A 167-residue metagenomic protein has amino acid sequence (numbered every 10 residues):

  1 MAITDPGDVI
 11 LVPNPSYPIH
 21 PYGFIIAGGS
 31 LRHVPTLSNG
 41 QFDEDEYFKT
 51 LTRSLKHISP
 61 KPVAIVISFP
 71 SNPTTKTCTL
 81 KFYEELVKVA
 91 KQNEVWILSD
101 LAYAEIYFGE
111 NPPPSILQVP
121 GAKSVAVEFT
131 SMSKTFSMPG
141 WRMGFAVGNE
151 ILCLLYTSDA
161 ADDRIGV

Functional and structural regions predicted by a protein language model:
M1-V9: Phosphate-binding glycine-rich loop
V12, H33, L98-S99: Hydrophobic residues in well-ordered beta-strands that form the structural core
I26-R32: A short helix-loop-beta submotif of the ANL/AMP-binding
G29, Q92-V95, S124: A short helix->loop->beta-strand "cap" motif at the edges of active sites that frequently abuts
S38-E110: Active-site phosphate-binding strand-loop segment of PLP-dependent enzymes
V119-L155: Active-site PLP attachment segment
Y156-D163: Conserved small/polar residues in nucleotide/adenosyl-binding loops
